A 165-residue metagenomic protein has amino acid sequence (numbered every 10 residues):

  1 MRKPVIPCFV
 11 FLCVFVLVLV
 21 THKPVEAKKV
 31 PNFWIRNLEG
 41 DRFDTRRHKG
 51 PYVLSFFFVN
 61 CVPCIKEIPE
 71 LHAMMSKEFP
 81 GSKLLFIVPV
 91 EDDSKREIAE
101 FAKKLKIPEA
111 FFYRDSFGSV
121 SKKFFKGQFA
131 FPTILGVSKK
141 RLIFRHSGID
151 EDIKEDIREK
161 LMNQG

Functional and structural regions predicted by a protein language model:
M1-V10: Bacterial N-terminal signal peptides that target proteins for export
F9-V18: Bacterial N-terminal signal peptides
N32-Y52: A short beta-strand-turn-helix
V53-L54, I134: Hydrophobic beta-strand anchors of alpha/beta hydrolase catalytic cores
F56-E70: Conserved redox-active cysteine motifs that mediate thiol-disulfide chemistry, especially di-cysteine Cys-X(1-2)-Cys
K66-L105, G118-K122: Structural microenvironment flanking redox-active thiols in thiol-disulfide oxidoreductases
K103-P132: Short, internal strand/loop/helix patches that form the active-site neighborhood or redox-interaction surface
G136-G165: Thiol-/selenol-based redox modules, centered on thioredoxin-like and closely related oxidoreductase domains
